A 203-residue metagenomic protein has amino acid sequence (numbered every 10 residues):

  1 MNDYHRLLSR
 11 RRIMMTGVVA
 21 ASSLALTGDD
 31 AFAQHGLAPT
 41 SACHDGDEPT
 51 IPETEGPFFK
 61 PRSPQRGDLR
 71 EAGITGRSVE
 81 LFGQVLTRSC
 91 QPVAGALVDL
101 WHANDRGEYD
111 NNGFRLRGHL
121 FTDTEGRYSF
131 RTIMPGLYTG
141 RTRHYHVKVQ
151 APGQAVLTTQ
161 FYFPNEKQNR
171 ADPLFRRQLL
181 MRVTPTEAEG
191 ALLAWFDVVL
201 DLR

Functional and structural regions predicted by a protein language model:
M1-R12, G17-L24: N-terminal secretory signal peptides
F32-R203: Beta-strand-dominated extracellular/periplasmic modules and repeats in secreted or surface-exposed proteins
